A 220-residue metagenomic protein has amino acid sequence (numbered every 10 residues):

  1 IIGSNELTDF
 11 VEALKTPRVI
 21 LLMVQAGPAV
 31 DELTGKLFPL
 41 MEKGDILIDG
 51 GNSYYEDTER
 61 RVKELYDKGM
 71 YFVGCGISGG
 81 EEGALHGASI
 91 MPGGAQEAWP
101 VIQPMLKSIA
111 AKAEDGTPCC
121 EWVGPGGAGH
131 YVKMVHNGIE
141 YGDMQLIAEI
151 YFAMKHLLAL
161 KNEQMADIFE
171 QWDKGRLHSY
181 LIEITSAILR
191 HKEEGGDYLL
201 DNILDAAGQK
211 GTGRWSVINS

Functional and structural regions predicted by a protein language model:
I1-M41, R60-G69: Conserved N-terminal Rossmann-fold NAD(P) cofactor-binding segment
L7, Y151, W215-S216: Generic structural marker for isolated residues within well-ordered, non-membrane alpha-helices of soluble domains
V11, K155, N219-S220: Residue-level preference for well-ordered alpha-helical positions
V30-G35, I48-D49, Y54-A166, K174-D201: Rossmann-fold dinucleotide-binding core
D45: Glycine-centered, small-residue-biased loops immediately flanking beta-strands in adenine/cofactor-binding cores
D201-S220: A conserved active-site cap/scaffold subdomain adjacent to cofactor or substrate pockets
